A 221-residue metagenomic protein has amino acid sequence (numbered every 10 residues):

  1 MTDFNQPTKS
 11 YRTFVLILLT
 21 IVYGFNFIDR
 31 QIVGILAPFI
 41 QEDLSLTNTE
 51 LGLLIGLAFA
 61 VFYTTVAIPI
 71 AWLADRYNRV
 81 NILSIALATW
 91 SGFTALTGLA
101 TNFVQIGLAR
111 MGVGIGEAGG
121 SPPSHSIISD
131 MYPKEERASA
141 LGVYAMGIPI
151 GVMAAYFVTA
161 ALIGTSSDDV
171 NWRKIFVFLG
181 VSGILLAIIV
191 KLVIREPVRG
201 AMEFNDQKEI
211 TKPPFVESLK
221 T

Functional and structural regions predicted by a protein language model:
M1-I28: Cytosolic juxtamembrane N-terminal segment immediately preceding the first transmembrane helix of multi-pass
Q31, A60-I68, A118, V152-M153: Residue-level signature of mid-helix packing/kink "hotspots" within the transmembrane helices of 12-pass Major
L36-T65: Extracellular/periplasmic helix-loop-helix junction of adjacent transmembrane segments in MFS-like secondary
T65-F103: Conserved MFS/SLC helix-loop-helix module at the cytosolic interface between two early adjacent transmembrane helices
N102-R110: Short hydrophobic/alpha-helical segments at membrane-entry points of transmembrane helices in Major Facilitator
A109-I148: Cytoplasmic helix-loop-helix junction between adjacent transmembrane helices in 12-TM secondary transporters
Y144-L192: Helix-loop-helix hairpin linking two adjacent transmembrane segments in secondary transporters
I194-E217: Flexible cytoplasmic inter-helical loops of multi-pass small-molecule transporters
